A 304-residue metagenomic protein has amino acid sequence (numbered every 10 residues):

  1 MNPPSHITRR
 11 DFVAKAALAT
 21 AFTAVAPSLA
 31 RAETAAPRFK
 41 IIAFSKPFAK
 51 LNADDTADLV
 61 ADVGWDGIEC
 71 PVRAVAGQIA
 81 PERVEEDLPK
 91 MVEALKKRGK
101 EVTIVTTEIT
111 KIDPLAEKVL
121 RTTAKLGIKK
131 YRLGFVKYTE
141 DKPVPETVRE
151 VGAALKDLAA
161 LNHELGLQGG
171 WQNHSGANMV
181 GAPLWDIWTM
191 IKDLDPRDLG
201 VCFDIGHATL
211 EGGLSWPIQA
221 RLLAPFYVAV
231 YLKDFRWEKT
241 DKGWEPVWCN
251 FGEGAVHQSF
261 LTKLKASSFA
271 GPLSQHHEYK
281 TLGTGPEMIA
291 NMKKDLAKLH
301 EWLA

Functional and structural regions predicted by a protein language model:
N2-H6, R10-K40, L51-A61, D66 (+2 more regions): Histidine-acidic metal/acid-base catalytic patches
A16-A26, D54-A57, A74, R98-E101 (+3 more regions): Active-site acidic/histidine proton-transfer and metal-coordination neighborhood in alpha/beta enzyme cores
F39-S45, I68-C70, V102-T107, Y131-L133 (+4 more regions): Hydrophobic faces of well-ordered beta-strands that scaffold small-molecule active sites in alpha/beta enzyme cores
F44-F48, P71-V75, T107-T110, V136-Y138 (+4 more regions): Active-site beta-loop-alpha junctions enriched in small/polar residues
V63-A74, K100: Short, conserved active-site loops that position catalytic residues or coordinate cofactors/metal ions across diverse
P71-K90: Glycine-rich, proline-tolerant flexible connector loops at the mouths of alpha/beta enzymes
I79-E85, P114-V119, G285: Metal-dependent catalytic neighborhoods of phosphoester/phosphodiester hydrolases
D87-K97, A154-L161, Q219, F260-K263: Catalytic-core regions built around general acid/base machinery
